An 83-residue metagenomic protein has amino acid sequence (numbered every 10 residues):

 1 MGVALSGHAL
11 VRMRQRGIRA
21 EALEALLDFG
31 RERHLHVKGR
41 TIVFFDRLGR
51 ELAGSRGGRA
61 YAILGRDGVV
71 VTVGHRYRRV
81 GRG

Functional and structural regions predicted by a protein language model:
M1-G83: Ribonuclease/tRNase effector modules and their secretory precursors
